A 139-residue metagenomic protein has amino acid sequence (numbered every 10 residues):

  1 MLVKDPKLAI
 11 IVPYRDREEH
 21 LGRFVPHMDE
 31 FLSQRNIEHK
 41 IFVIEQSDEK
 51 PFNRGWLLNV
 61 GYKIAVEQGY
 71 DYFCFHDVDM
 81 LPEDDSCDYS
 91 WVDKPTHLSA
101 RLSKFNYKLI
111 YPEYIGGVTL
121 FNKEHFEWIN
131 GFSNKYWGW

Functional and structural regions predicted by a protein language model:
M1-E30, Q34-I37, V43: N-proximal low-complexity "stem/linker" segments adjacent to membrane-targeting elements
K7, Y70-D71: Local beta-strand N-terminus motif with an aromatic residue
S33, V66-E67: Sec-exported extracytoplasmic/periplasmic mature domains
I37-E38, G69: Short loop/turn motifs at secondary-structure junctions
Q46: C-terminal interaction modules of eukaryotic adaptor/scaffold proteins
E49, N53-L57, Y62-A65, Y72-H76 (+1 more regions): Conserved catalytic core of nucleotide-sugar-dependent glycosyltransferases
